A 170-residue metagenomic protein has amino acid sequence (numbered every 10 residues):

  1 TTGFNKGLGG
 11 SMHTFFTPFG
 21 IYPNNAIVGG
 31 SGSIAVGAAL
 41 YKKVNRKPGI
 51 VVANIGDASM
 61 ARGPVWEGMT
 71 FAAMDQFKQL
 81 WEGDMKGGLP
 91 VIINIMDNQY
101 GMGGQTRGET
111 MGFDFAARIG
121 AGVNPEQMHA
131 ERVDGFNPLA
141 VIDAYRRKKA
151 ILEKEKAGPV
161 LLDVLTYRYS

Functional and structural regions predicted by a protein language model:
T1-V91, M102-Q127: Cofactor-binding active-site loop characterized by glycine-rich and histidine/acidic residues
F16, R132-G135: Cysteine-centered functional microenvironments
S59-V65, F136-R146: Active-site glycine- and acidic-residue-rich loops that bind and position anionic ligands or nucleotide-like cofactors
K78-Q79, A144-A150: Glycine-rich, charged/polar anion/phosphate-binding loops that engage phosphate groups from diverse ligands
I92-N94, R132, L161-D163: Structured core elements
D97-Y100, N137, V164-S170: Glycine-rich beta-alpha junction loops
V123-Q127, K148-K156: Alpha-helix capping/termination and helix-coil
I151-S170: Glycine/aspartate-rich loop-and-adjacent alpha/beta segment that forms the canonical ThDP
